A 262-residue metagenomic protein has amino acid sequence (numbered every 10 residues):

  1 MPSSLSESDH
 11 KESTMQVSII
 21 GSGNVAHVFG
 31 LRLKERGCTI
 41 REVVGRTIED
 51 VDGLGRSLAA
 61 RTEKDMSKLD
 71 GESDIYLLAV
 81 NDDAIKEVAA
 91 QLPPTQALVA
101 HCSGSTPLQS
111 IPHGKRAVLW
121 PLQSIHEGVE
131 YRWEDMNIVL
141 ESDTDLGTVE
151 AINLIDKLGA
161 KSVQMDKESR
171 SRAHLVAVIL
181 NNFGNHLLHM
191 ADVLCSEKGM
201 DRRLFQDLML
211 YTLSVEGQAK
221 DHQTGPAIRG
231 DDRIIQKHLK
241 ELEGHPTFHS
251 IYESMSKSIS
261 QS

Functional and structural regions predicted by a protein language model:
P2-L5, D9-D65: NAD(P)+-binding Rossmann beta1-loop-alpha1 motif at the extreme N-terminus of oxidoreductases
E12, F29, T39, D50 (+4 more regions): Internal alpha-helical scaffold of NAD(P)-dependent oxidoreductase catalytic cores
T14, I40, S73, T95-Q96 (+1 more regions): A general structural motif
V17, I40-R41, A60, V99 (+3 more regions): Hydrophobic anchor at the start of a short beta-strand that flanks the dinucleotide cofactor-binding loop
F29, V44, I48-E130: Rossmann-like NAD(P)(H) cofactor-binding subdomain of soluble oxidoreductases
T47, G104-T106, Q123, T144 (+2 more regions): Glycine-rich beta-alpha junction loops
M209-S262: Interdomain hinge/lid region at the active-site interface of Rossmann-like NAD(P)-dependent oxidoreductases
